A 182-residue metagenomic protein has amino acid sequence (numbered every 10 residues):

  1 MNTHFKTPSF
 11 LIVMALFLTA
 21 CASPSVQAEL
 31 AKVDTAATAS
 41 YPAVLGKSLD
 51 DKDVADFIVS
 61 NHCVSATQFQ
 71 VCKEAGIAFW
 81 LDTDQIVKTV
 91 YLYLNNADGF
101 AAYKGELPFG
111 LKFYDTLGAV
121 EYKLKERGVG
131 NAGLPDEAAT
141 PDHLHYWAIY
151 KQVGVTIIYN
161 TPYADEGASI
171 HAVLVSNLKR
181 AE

Functional and structural regions predicted by a protein language model:
N2-L11: Bacterial N-terminal signal peptides that target proteins for export
T19-A20: C-terminal motif of bacterial Sec signal peptides marking the signal peptidase cleavage site
S23: Short, conserved catalytic or interaction motifs in soluble domains
V26-A36, K88-L107: Short, compositionally biased strand/turn segments that nucleate or flank brief secondary-structure elements
K32-G46: A glycine-biased structural micro-motif
P42-V87, Y91-N96, L107, L111-E182: A cross-family detector of function-defining hotspots
